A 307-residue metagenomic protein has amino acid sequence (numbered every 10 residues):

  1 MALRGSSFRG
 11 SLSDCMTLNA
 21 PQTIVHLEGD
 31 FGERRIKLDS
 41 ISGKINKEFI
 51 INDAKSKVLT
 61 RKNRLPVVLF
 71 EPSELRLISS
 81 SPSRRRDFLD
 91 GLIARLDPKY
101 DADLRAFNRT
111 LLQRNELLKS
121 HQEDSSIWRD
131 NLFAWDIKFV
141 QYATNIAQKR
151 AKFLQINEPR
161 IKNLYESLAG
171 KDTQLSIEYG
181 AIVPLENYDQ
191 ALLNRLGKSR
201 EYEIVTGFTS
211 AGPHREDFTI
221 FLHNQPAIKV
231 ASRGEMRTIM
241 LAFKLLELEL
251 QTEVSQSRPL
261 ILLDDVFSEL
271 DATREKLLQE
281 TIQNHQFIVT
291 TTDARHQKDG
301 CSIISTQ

Functional and structural regions predicted by a protein language model:
M1-A2, L246: DNA major-groove recognition helices of helix-turn-helix
A2-R84, I93-L96, Y100, E158 (+2 more regions): Nucleotide-state sensing region of NTPase/ATPase domains
A20, P72, G180-I182, T292: Residues that form or immediately flank small-molecule/cofactor binding pockets and catalytic motifs
G32, D39-G43, T273-Q307: C-terminal lobe/lid and adjacent interdomain/linker elements of RecA-like ASCE P-loop ATPase modules
E33-R35, I78-S79, E186-N187, H296-D299: Switch/connector loops and helix/strand junctions flanking conserved nucleotide-binding motifs in nucleotide-processing
V58-R64, E71-I137, Q141: A conserved P-loop NTPase coupling/switch region
I127-L260, E269, T273, L277-E280 (+2 more regions): Conserved NTPase motor "head" modules and their coupling/switch loops across ABC/AAA+ ATPases, GTPases, and GHKL ATPases
D264-V266: Walker B catalytic acidic pair
